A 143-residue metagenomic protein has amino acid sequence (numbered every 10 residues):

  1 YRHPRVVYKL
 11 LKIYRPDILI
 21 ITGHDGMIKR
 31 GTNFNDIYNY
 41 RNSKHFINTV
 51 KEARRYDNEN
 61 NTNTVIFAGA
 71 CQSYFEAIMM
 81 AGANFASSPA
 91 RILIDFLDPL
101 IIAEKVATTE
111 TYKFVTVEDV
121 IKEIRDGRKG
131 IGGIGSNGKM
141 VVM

Functional and structural regions predicted by a protein language model:
Y1-K12: Functional beta-strand-loop-alpha-helix junction segments that form "active/interaction loops" within catalytic
Y1-R2, D25-K29, S73: Short acidic, S/G/P-rich loop/turn micro-motifs used as interaction or catalytic elements
R5-V7, R30-N33, E76-M80, D98-P99: A short acidic (Asp/Glu
L10-Y14, I37-N39, F85, E104-V106: Short, hinge-like loop/turn segments at secondary-structure boundaries
L11-D25, A83: Proline-aspartate-enriched helix->loop->beta-strand connector
M27-T49: A short, glycine/acidic-enriched catalytic loop
H45-I94: Catalytic cores of nucleophile-dependent amide-cleaving enzymes
A90-M143: C-terminal functional extensions of proteins
